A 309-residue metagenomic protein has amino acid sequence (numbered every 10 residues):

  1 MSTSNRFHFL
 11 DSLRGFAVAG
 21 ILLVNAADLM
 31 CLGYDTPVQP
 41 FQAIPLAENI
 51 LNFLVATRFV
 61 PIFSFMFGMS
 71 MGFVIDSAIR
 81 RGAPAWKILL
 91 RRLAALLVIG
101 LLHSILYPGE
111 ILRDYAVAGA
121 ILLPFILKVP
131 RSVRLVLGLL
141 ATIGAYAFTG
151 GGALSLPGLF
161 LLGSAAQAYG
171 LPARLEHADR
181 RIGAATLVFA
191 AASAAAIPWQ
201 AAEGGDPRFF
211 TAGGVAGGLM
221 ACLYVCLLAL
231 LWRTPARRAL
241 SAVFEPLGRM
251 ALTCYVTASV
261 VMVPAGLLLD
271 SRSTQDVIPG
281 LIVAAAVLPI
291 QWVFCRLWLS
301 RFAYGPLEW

Functional and structural regions predicted by a protein language model:
M1-W309: Alpha-helical transmembrane segments and their immediate juxtamembrane cytosolic regions
